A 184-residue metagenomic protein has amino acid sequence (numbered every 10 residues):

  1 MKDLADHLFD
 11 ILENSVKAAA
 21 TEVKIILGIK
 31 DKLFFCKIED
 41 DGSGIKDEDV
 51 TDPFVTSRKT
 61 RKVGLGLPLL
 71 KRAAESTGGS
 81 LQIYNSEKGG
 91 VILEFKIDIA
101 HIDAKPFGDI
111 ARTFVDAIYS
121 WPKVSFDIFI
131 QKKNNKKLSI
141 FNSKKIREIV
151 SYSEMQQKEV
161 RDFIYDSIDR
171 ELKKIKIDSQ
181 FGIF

Functional and structural regions predicted by a protein language model:
K2-A111, I128-K136: Conserved beta-strand-loop-beta-strand hairpin that lines the nucleotide-binding pocket of ATP/GTP-utilizing enzymes
I99-F184: N-terminal assembly/transducer modules of large multi-domain enzymes, emphasizing dimerization/partner-binding
